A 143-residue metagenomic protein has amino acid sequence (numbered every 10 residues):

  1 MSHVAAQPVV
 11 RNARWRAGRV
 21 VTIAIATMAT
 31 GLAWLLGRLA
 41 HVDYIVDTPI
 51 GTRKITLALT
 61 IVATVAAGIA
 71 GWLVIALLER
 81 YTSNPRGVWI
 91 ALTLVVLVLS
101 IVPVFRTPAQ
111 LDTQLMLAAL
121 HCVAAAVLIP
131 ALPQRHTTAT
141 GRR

Functional and structural regions predicted by a protein language model:
M1-W15: Short, Lys/Arg-rich, polar N-terminal cytosolic tail immediately upstream of the first transmembrane signal-anchor
G18-I23, V123-R143: Membrane-water interface at the C-terminal end of transmembrane alpha helices
G18-R19, A76-L97: Internal alpha-helical transmembrane segments of multi-pass membrane proteins
T27-L39: Alpha-helical transmembrane segments of multi-pass membrane proteins
V42-T52, P108-A109: Membrane-interface helix termini and inter-helical loops of multi-pass transporters
I50-V62: Short aromatic-rich membrane-water interface segments that cap or initiate transmembrane helices in multi-pass membrane
L59, A63-R80: Canonical alpha-helical transmembrane segments
V102-M116: Membrane-helix boundary connector in multi-pass membrane proteins
